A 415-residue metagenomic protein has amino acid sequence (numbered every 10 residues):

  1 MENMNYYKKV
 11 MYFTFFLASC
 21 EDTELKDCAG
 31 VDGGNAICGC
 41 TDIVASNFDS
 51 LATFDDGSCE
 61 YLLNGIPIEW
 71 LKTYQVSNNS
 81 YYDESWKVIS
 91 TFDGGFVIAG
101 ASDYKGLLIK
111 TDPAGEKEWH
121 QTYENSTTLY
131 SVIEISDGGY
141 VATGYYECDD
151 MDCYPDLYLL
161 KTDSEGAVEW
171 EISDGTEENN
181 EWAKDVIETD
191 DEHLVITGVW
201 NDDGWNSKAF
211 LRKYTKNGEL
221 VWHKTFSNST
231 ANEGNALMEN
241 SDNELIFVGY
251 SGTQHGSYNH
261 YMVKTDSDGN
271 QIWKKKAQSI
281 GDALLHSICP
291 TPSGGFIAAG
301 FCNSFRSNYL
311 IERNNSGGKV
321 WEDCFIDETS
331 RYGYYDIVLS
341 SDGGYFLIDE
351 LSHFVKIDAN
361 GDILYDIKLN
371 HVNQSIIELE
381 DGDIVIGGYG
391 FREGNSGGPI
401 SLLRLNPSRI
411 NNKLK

Functional and structural regions predicted by a protein language model:
M4-L71, Q75, G397, P407-L414: Primarily marks secretory-pathway-exposed extracellular/lumenal segments that are disulfide- and glycosylation-prone
L63-K415: A sequence-level/structural motif corresponding to short, flexible coil/turn segments enriched in small polar residues
